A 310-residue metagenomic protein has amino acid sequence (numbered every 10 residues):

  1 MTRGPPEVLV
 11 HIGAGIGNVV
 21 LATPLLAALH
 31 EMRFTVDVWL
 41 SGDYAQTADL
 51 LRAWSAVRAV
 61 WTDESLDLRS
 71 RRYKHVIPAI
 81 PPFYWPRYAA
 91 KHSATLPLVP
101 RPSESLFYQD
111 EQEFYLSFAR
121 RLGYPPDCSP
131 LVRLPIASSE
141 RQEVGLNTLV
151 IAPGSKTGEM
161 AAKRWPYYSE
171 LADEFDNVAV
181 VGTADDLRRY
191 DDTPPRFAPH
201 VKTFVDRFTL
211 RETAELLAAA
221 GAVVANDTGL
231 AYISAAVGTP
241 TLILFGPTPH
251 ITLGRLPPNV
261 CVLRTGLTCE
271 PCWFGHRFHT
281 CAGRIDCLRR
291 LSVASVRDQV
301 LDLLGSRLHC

Functional and structural regions predicted by a protein language model:
M1-C310: Catalytic machinery of carbohydrate-active enzymes, primarily nucleotide-sugar-dependent glycosyltransferases
